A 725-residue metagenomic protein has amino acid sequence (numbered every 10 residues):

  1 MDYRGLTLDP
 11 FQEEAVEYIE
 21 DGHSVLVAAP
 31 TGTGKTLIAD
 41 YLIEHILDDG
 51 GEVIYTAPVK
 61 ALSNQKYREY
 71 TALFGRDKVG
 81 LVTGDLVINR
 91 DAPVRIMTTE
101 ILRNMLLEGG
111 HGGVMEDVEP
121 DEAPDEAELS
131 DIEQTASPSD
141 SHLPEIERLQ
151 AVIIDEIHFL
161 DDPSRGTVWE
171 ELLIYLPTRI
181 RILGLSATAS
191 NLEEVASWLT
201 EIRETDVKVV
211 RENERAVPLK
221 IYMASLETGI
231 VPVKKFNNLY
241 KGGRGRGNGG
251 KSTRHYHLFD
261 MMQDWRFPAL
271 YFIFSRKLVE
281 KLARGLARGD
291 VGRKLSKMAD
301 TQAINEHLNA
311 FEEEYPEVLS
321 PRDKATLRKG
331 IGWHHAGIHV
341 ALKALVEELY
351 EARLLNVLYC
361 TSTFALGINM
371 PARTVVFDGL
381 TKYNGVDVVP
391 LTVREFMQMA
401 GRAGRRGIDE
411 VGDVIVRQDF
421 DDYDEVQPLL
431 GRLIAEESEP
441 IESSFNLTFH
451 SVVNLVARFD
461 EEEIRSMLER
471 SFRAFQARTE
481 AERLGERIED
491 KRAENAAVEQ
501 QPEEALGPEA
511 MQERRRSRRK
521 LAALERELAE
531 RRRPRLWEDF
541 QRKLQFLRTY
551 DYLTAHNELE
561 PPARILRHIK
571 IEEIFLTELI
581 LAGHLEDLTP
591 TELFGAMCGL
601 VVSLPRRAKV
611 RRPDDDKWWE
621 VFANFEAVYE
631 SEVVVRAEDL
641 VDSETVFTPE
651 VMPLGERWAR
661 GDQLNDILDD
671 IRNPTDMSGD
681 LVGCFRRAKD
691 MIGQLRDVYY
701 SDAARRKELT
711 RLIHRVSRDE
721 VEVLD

Functional and structural regions predicted by a protein language model:
M1-A28: Conserved pre-motif I regulatory segment
K35-E44, R165-E170: Motif I (Walker A/P-loop) of helicase-class P-loop NTPases
G51-N104, S197: Conserved nucleic-acid-binding Ia/Ib motif block in the N-terminal RecA-like helicase ATPase lobe
T56, N64, T71-G80, R276-V357 (+2 more regions): Conserved C-terminal RecA-like helicase domain
G113-E133, D140-L183: SF2 helicase catalytic motif II
A127, G332, E351-L355, E442-D725: Non-catalytic terminal extensions of ATP-dependent helicases
I174, R181-L183, T188-T200, E204-G285 (+1 more regions): Conserved interdomain linker/interface between the two RecA-like ATPase lobes of SF2 helicase motors
T374-F377, T381-Y383, V389-L429: Conserved segment of the helicase C-terminal RecA-like domain
